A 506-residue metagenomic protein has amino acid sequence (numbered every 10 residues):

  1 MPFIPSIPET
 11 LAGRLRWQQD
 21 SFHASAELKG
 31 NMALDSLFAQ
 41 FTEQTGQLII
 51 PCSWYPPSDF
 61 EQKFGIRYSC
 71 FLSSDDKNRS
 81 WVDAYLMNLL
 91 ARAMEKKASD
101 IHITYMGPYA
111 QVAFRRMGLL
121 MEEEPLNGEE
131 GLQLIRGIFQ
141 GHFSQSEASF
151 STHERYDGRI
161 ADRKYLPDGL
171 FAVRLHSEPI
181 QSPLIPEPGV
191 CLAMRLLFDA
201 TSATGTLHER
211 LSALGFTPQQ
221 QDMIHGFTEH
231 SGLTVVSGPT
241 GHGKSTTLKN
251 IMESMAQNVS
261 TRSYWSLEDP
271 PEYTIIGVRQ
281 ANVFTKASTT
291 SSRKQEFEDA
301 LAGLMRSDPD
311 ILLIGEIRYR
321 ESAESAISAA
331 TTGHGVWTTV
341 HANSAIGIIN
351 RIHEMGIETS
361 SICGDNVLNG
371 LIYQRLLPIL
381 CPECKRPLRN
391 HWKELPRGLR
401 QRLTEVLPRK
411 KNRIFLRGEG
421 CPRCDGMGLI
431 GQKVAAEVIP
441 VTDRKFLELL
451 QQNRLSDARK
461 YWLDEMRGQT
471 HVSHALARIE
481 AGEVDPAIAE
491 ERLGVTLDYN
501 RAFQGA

Functional and structural regions predicted by a protein language model:
P2-Q47, F60-H242, T247, H474-A506: N-terminal "pre-motor" subdomain/linker immediately upstream of P-loop NTPase catalytic cores
N31, D35, D83-M87, G131-R136 (+11 more regions): Amphipathic alpha-helical transducer elements in NTP-driven molecular machines
Q40-Q44, L48, R92, K96 (+21 more regions): Conserved, well-folded catalytic cores of nucleic-acid-processing and energy-transducing macromolecular machines
A84-A91, L132-R136, Q140, H225 (+15 more regions): Solvent-exposed alpha-helical segments within well-ordered globular domains of core cellular machineries
I101, V173, G226, D269 (+6 more regions): Residue-level signature of catalytic and energy-coupling elements of molecular machines, predominantly ATP/GTP-dependent
L214-H225, G398-A506: NTP-binding/hydrolysis catalytic cores, primarily Walker-type P-loop NTPases
S231-T234, M252-P378: Switch/coupling sub-region of P-loop NTPases
N343-T442: Cys/His-rich Zn2+-binding cysteine-cluster or related metal-binding knuckle/ribbon modules and their
